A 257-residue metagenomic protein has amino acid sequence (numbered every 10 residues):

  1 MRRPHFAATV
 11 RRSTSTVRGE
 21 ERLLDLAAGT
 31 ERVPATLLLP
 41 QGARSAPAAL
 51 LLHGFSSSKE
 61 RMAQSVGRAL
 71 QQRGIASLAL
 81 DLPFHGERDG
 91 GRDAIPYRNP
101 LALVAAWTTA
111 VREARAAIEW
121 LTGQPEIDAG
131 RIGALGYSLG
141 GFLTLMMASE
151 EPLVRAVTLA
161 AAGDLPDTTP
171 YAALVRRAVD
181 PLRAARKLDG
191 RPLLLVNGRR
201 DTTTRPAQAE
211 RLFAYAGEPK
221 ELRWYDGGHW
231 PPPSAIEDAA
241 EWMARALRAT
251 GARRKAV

Functional and structural regions predicted by a protein language model:
R3-G42: N-terminal cap/lid segment of alpha/beta-hydrolase-fold proteins
A35, S45-G54: Short beta-strand element of the alpha/beta-hydrolase
F55-A69, L82: The serine-hydrolase catalytic nucleophile loop
A69-G91: Conserved alpha/beta-hydrolase
Y97-P125: Alpha/beta-hydrolase active-site loop
R115-R177: Primarily recognizes the serine-hydrolase "nucleophile elbow" in alpha/beta-hydrolase and SGNH/GDSL folds
T168-G217, R223-W224: The feature captures the conserved acid-bearing segment of alpha/beta-hydrolase catalytic domains
A214-V257: C-terminal catalytic histidine-bearing segment of alpha/beta-hydrolase fold enzymes
